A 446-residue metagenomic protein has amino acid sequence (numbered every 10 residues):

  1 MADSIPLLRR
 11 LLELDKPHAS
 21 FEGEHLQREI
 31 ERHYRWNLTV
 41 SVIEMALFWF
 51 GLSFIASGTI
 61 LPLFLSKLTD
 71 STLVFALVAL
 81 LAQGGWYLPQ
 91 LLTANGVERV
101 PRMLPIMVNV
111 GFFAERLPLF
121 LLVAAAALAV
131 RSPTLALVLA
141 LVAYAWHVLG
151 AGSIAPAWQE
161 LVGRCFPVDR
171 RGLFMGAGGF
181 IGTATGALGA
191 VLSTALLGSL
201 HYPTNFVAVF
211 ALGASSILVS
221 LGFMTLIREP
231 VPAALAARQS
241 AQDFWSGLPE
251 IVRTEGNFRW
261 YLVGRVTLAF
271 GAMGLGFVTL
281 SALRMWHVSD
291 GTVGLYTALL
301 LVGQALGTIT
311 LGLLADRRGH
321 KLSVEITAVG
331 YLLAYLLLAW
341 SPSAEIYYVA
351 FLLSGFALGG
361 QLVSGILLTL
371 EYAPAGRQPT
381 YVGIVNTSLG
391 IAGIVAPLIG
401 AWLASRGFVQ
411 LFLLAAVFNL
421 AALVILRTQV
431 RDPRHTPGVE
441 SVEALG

Functional and structural regions predicted by a protein language model:
D3-L88, V97, G111, F120 (+1 more regions): Helix-loop boundary and gating motifs at the non-cytosolic
V40-G58, V78-E98, V108-E115, L139 (+5 more regions): Substrate-agnostic recognition of the 12-TM MFS/MFS-like secondary transporter fold
S71, P101-M103, P167, H201 (+4 more regions): A helix-boundary/kink motif common to multi-pass secondary transporters, especially Major Facilitator Superfamily
I106-L122, A211-A214, L322-L337: Structural signature of the two symmetry-related core transmembrane helices
L121-L122, H147, M224, A334-A339 (+2 more regions): MFS-fold secondary transporters
A124-A143, A339-A350: Helix-loop junctions at membrane interfaces in 12-TM secondary transporters
R228-G247, R434-E443: Flexible cytoplasmic inter-helical loops of multi-pass small-molecule transporters
K321-L362: C-terminal transmembrane helical hairpin of 12-TM major facilitator-type secondary transporters
